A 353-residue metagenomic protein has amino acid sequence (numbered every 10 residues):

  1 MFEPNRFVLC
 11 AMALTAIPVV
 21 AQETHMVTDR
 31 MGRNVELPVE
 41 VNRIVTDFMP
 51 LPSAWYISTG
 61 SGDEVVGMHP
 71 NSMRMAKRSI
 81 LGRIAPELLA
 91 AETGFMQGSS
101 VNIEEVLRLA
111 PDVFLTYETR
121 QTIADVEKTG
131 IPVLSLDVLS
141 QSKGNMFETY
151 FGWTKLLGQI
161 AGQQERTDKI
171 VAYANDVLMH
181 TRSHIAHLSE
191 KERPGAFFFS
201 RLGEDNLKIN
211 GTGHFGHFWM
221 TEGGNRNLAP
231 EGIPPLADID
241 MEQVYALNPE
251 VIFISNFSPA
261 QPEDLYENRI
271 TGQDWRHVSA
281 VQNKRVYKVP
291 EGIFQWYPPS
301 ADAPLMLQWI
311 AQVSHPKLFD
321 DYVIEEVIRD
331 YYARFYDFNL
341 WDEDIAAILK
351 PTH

Functional and structural regions predicted by a protein language model:
M1-L9: Bacterial N-terminal signal peptides that target proteins for export
A16-P18: N-terminal signal peptide c-region/cleavage motif recognized by signal peptidases
T24-V27, N34, T122-D205, A229-P230 (+1 more regions): Extracytoplasmic substrate-binding proteins
R30-G32, A90-I103, Q141, G232-M241: Short helix-initiation/N-cap motifs at beta->coil->alpha
V45-D47, V66-H69, V113-Y117, V133-L136 (+4 more regions): Structural recognition of the beta-strand scaffold that forms the well-ordered cores of secreted hydrolase catalytic
T46-R108, V113, S135: A short, structured surface patch at a secondary-structure boundary
T93-G98, N102-T119, M241-F257: Proline-aspartate-enriched helix->loop->beta-strand connector
K208-P235: Alpha-helical, coiled-coil/dimerization segments enriched in small aliphatic residues
